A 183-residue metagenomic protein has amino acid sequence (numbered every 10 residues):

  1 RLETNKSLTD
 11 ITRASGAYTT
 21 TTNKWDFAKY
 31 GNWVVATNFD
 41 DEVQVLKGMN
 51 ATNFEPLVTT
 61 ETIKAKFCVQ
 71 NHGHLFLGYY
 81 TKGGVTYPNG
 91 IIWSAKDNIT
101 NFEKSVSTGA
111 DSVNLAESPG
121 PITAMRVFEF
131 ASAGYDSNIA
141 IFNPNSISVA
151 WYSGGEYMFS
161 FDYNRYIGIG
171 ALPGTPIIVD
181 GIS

Functional and structural regions predicted by a protein language model:
R1-S183: Recognizes the extracellular SEMA beta-propeller fold with strongest preference for semaphorin/plexin SEMA domains
